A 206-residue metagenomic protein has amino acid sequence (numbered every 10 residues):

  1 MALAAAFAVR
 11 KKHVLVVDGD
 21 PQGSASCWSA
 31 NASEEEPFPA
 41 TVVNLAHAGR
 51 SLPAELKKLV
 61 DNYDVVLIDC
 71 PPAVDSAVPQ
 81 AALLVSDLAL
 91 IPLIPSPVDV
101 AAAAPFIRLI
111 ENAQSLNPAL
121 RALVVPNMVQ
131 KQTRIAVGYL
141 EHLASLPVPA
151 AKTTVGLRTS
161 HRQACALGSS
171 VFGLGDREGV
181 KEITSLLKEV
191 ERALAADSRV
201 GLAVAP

Functional and structural regions predicted by a protein language model:
M1-S76, Q80, L84, L116 (+1 more regions): P-loop/Walker-type NTP enzyme "switch/lid" segment
L15-V16, I68, I91, V124-P126: Structural beta-sheet core signal
A77-P97: Inter-motif core of Ras-like GTPase G domains
A103-L116: Conserved C-terminal guanine-recognition region of P-loop GTPase G domains, centered on the G4
M128-Q132, L140-S169: Beta-strand-loop-alpha "switch" segments that mediate conformational coupling across diverse proteins
C165-K181: C-terminal boundary of histidine-terminating zinc-finger modules
R177-P206: C-terminal and late-domain segments of enzyme folds
